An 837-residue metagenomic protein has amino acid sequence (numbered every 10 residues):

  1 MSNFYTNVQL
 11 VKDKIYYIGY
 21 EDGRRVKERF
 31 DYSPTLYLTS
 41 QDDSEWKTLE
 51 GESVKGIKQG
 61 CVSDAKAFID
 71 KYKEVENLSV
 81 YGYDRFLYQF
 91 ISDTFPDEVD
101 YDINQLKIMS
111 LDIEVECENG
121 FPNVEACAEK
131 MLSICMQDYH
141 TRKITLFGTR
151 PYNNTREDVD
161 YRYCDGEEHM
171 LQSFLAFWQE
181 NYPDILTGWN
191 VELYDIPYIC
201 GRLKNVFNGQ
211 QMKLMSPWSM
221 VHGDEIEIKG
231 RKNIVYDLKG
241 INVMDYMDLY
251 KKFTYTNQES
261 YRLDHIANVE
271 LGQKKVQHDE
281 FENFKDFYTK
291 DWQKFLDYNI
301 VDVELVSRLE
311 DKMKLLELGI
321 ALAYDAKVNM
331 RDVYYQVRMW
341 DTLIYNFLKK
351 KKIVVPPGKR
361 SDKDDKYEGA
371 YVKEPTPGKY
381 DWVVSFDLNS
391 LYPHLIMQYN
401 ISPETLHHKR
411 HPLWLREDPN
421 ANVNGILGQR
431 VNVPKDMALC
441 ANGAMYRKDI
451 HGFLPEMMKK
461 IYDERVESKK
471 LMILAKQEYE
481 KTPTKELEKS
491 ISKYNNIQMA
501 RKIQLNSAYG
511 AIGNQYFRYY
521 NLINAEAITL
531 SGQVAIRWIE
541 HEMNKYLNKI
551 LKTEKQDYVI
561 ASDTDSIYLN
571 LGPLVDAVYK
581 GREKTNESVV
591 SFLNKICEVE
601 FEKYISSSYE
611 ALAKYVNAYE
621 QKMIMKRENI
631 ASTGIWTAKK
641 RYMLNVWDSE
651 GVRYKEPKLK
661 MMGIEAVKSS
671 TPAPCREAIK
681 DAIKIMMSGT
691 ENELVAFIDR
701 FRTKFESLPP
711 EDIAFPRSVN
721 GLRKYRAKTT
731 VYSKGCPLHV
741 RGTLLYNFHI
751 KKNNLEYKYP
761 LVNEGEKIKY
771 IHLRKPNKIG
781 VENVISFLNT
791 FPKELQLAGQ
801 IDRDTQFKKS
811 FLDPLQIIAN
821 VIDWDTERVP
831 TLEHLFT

Functional and structural regions predicted by a protein language model:
M1-Y182, V301, L305-Y324, V333-V372 (+5 more regions): DnaQ-like (DEDDh/DEDDy) 3′-5′ exonuclease domain used for proofreading and 3′-end trimming on nucleic acids
K143-L146, N154-Y161, Y182, I196 (+2 more regions): Active-site-proximal helix-loop-helix substrate-binding element of RNase H-like nuclease domains
T155-Y161, W178-I185, F287-K294, D325 (+9 more regions): Glycine- and acidic
F174-I199: Proline-aspartate-enriched helix->loop->beta-strand connector
E282-R410, T484-K545, A561, N570-G572 (+5 more regions): Common nucleic-acid-contacting/processivity interface regions adjacent to the catalytic cores of nucleic-acid enzymes
Y558-D563, N617-A618: Short beta-strand
I567-V599: Catalytic palm subdomain of template-directed nucleic-acid polymerases, centered on the conserved carboxylate motif
N594, E598-T837: C-terminal, non-catalytic extensions of nucleic-acid polymerases
